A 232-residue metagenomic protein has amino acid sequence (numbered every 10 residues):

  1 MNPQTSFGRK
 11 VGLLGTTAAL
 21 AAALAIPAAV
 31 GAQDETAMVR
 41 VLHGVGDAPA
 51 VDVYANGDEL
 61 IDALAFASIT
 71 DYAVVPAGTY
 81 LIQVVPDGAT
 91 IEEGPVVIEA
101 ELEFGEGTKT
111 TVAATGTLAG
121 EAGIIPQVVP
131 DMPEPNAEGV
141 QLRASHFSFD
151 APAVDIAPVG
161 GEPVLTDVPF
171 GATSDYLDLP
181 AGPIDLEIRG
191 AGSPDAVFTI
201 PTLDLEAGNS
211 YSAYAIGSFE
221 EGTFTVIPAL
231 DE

Functional and structural regions predicted by a protein language model:
M1-S6, A29-Q33: Basic/polar N-terminal segments that are highly enriched at the extreme N-terminus, encompassing both cleavable
P3-T16: Bacterial N-terminal signal peptides that target proteins for export
A22-V30: C-terminal segment of classical bacterial N-terminal signal peptides
G31-E232: Intrinsically disordered, low-complexity polar regions and short flexible loop motifs
